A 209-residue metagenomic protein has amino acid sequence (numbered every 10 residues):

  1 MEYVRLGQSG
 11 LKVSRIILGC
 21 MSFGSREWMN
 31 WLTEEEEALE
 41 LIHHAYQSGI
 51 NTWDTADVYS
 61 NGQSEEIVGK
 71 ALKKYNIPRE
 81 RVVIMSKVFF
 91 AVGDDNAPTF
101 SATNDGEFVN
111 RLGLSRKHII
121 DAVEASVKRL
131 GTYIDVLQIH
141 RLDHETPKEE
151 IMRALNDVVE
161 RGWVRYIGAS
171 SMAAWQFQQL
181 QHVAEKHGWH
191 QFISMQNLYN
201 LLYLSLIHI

Functional and structural regions predicted by a protein language model:
M1-V83, K87, V92: N-terminal binding-site loop/beta-alpha segment at the start of enzyme catalytic domains that lines or forms
R26, D95-S205: Glycine/proline-rich, positively charged, aromatic-decorated active-site loop/lid region on the catalytic face
I207-I209: Conserved small/polar residues in nucleotide/adenosyl-binding loops
